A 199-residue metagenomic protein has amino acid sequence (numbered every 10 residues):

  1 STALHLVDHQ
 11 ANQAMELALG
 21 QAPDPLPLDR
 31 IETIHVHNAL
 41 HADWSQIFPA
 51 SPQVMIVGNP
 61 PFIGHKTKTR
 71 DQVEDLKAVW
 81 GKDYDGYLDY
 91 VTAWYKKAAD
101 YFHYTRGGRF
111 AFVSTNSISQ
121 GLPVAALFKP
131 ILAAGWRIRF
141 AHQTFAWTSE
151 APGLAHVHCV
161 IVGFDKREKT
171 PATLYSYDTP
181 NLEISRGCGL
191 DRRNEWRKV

Functional and structural regions predicted by a protein language model:
S1-A3: Short alpha-helix adjacent to the SAM-binding motif of class I
H5-E16, Q21-D24, A39-V199: Signature of N6-adenine DNA methyltransferases within the class I
L26-L28: Surface-exposed helical/coil interface segments that assemble multiprotein signaling complexes
E32: Carbohydrate-binding/catalytic loop surfaces
H35-V36: Conserved residues in the N-terminal Rossmann fold of short-chain dehydrogenase/reductase
